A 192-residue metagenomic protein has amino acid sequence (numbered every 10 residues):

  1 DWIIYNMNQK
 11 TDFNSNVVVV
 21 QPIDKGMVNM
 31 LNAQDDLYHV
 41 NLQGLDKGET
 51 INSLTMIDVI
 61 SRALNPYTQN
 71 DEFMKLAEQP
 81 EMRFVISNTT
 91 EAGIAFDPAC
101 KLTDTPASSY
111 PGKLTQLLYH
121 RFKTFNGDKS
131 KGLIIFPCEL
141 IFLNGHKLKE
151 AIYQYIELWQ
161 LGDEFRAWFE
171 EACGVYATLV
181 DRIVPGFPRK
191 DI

Functional and structural regions predicted by a protein language model:
W2-I192: Substrate/ligand-engaging "lid" and interaction regions
